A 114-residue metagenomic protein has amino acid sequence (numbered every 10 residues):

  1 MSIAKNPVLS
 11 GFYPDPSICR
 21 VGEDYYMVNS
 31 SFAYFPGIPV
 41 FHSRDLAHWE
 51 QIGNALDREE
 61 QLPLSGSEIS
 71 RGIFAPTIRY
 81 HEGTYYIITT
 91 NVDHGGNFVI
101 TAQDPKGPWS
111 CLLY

Functional and structural regions predicted by a protein language model:
M1-Y114: Carbohydrate-active catalytic/glycan-binding domains of CAZyme proteins, especially the secreted or lumenal ectodomains
